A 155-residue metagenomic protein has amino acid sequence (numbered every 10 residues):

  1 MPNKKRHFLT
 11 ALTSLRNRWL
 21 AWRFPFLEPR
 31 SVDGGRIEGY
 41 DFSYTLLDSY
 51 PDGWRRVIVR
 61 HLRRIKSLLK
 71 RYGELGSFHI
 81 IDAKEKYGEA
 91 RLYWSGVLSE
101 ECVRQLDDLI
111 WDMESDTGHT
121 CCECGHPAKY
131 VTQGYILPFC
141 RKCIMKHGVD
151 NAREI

Functional and structural regions predicted by a protein language model:
P2-A11, R16, W22-L109: Interaction interfaces in information-processing and related assembly proteins
K84, D108-H119, Y130-G134: Short, flexible, mixed-charge glycine/proline-rich loop motifs that serve as phosphate/nucleic-acid-contacting
W94-G96, T117, A128: Short leucine-rich amphipathic alpha-helical surface patches
C121-C124, C140: Short cysteine-rich clusters marking metal-coordination/redox-active sites
H126-Y130, M145-G148: Short functional micro-motifs and their immediate structural scaffolds
G134-K146: Cysteine-rich micro-motifs
G148-I155: Domain-exit/linker segments immediately C-terminal to small folded modules
